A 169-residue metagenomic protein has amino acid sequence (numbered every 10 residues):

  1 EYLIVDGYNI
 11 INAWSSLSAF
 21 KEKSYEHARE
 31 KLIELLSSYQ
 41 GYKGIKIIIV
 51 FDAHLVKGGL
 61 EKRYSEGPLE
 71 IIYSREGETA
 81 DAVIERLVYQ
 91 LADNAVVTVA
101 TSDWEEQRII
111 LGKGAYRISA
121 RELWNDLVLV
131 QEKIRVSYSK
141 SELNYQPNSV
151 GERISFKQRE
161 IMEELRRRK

Functional and structural regions predicted by a protein language model:
E1-L3, N9-K169: Nuclease catalytic cores that cleave nucleic-acid phosphodiester bonds, predominantly acidic two-metal-ion
